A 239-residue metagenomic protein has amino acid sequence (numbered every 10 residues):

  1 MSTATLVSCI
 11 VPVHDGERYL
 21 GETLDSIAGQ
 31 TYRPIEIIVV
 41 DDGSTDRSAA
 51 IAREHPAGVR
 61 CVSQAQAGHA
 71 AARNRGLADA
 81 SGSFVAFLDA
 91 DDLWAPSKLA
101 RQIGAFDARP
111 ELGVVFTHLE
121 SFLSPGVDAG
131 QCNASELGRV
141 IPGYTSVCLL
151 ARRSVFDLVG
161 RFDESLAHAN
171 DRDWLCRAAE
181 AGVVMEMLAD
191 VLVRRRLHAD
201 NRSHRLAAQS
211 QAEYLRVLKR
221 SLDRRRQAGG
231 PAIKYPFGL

Functional and structural regions predicted by a protein language model:
M1-A212: Nucleotide-sugar donor-binding/catalytic module of glycosyltransferases that assemble extracellular/cell-envelope
V184-M185, D200-R202, A207-L239: C-terminal, non-catalytic tails of nucleotide-sugar-dependent glycosyltransferases
